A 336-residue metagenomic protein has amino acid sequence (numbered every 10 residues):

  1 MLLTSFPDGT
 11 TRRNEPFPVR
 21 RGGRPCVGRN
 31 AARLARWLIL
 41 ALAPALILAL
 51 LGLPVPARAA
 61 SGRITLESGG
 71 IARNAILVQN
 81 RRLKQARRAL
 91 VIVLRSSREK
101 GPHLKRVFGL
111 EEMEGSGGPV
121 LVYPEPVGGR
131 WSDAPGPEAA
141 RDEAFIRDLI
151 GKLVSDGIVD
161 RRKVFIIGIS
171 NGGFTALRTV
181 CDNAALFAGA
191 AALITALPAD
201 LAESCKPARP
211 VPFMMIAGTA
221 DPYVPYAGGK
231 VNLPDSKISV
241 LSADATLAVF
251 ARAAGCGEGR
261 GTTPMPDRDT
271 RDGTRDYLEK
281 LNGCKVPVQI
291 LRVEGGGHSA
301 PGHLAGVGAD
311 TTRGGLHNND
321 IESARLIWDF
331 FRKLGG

Functional and structural regions predicted by a protein language model:
F6, L53-L90, F108, V120 (+8 more regions): A domain-start/cap signature at the N-terminus of enzymes
L38-G52: Bacterial N-terminal signal peptides
L83-R88, V93-W131, A199: Short substrate-entry loop that stabilizes the transition state in hydrolases
P137-D156: Alpha/beta-hydrolase active-site loop
A196-P212, G229-K230: Flexible "cap/lid" loop of the alpha/beta hydrolase fold
M215-A217: Short beta-strand/loop motif that positions the catalytic acidic residue of the alpha/beta-hydrolase fold
T219-V288, G296, G302-N319: Active-site-adjacent alpha-helix of alpha/beta-hydrolase-fold enzymes
